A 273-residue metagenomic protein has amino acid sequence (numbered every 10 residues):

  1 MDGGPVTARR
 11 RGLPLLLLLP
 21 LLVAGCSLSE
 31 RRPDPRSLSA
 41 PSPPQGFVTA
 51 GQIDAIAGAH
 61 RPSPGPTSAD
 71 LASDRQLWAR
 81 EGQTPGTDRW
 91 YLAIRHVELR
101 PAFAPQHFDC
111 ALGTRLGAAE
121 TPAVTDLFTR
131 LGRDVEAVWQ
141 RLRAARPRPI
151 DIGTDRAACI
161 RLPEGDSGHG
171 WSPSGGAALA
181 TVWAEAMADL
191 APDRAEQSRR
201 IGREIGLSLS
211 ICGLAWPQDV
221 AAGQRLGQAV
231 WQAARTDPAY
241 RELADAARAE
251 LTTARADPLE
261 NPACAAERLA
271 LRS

Functional and structural regions predicted by a protein language model:
P5-L15: Bacterial N-terminal signal peptides that target proteins for export
L17-L19: Gram-negative bacterial Sec-dependent N-terminal signal peptides
V23-G25: C-terminal motif of bacterial Sec signal peptides marking the signal peptidase cleavage site
L28-C212, A233-T236, L243, E267 (+1 more regions): Hydrophobic alpha-helical bundle signature of multipass membrane enzymes
G168-H169, W231, T253-A256: Alpha-helix boundary/capping detector
G176-A180, G213-T252: Alpha-helical transmembrane segments that form the membrane-embedded catalytic/substrate-binding core of multi-pass
A246-S273: Primarily interfacial, aromatic-capped hydrophobic alpha-helices that serve as membrane anchors
